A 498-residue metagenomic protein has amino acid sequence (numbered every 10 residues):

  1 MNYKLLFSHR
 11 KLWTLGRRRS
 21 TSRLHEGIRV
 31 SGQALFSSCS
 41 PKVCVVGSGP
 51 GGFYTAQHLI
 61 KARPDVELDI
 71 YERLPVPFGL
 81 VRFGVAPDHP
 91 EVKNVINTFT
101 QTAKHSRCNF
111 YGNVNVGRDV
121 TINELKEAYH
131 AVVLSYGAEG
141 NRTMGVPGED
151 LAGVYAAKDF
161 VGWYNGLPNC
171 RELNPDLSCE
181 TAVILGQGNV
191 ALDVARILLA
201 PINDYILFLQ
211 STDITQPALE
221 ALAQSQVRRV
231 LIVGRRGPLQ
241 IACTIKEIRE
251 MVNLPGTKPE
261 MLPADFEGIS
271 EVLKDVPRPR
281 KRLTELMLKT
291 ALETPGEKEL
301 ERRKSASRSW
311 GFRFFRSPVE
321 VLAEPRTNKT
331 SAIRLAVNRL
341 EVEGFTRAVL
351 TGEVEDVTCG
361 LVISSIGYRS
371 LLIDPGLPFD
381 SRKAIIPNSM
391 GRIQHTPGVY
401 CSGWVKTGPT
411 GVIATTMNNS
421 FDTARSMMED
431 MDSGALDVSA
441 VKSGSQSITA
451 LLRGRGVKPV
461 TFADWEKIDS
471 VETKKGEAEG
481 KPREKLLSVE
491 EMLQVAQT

Functional and structural regions predicted by a protein language model:
M1-P41, T498: N-terminal mitochondrial targeting presequence
K42-D65, A191-L199: N-terminal Rossmann-like FAD-binding beta1-loop-alpha1 element of flavoenzymes
V66-I70, V92, L192-E355, M427-S439 (+2 more regions): Dinucleotide-binding/catalytic capping subdomain of oxidoreductase cores
P75-A131, R280-S305, G311: N-terminal Rossmann-like dinucleotide/flavin-binding domain of flavoprotein oxidoreductases that bind FAD/FMN
Y129-G137, V183-L185, V357-G367: Short hydrophobic core segments
N141-Q226, R382-R392: Glycine-rich dinucleotide-binding loop and its adjacent helix/turn
G153-R171, V321-E324, E341-T407: FAD-site-proximal beta/loop scaffold in flavoenzymes
T396-T498: C-terminal, flexible cofactor-proximal segment of oxidoreductases
